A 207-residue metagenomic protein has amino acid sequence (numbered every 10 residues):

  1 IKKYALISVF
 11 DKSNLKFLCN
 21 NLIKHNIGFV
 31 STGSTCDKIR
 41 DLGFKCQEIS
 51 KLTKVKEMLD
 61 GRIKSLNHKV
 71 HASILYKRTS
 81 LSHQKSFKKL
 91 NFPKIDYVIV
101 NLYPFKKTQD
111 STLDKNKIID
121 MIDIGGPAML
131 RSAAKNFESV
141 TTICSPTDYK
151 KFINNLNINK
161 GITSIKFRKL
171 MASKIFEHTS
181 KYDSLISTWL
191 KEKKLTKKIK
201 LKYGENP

Functional and structural regions predicted by a protein language model:
I1-F29, S34-L52: N-terminal glycine-/serine-/threonine-rich phosphate-binding loop
I1-Y4, K24-I27, L42-K45, H68-H71 (+7 more regions): Short coil/turn connectors at secondary-structure junctions
I7-S8, G28-G33, Q47-K51, Y76 (+4 more regions): General beta-strand structural signal in soluble alpha/beta enzymes
D11, L15, T32, N67 (+6 more regions): Generic structural signal for well-ordered, non-membrane alpha-helical segments in soluble metabolic enzymes
F17-C19, R40-F44, E57-G61, T108-L113 (+3 more regions): Short acidic, glycine/serine/threonine-rich loops at helix termini
S34-F105: Glycine-rich nucleotide/cofactor/substrate-binding loop typically near the N-terminus or early in the first domain
Y97-D120, I124-T163: A short, charged helix-loop
K151-N155, T163-P207: Active-site loops and adjacent core secondary-structure elements that bind or stabilize anionic groups
